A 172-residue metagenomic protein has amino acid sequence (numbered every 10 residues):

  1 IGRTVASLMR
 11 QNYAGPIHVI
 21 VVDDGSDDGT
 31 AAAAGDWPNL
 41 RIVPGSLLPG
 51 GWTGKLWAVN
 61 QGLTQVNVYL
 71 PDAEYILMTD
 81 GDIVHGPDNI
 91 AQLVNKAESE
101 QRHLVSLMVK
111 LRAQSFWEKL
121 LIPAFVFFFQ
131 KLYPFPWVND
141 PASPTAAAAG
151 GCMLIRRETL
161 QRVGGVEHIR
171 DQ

Functional and structural regions predicted by a protein language model:
I1-R10: Short, well-formed alpha-helical segments that are part of the catalytic scaffolds of diverse glycosyltransferases
S7, A14, D23-A32, S46-L48: A conserved acidic beta->alpha catalytic loop
H18: Cell-envelope/extracellular polymer assembly enzymes that use nucleotide-activated donors
G25, D82-H85, L111-R112, L154: A short, conserved beta-strand element in the Rossmann-like catalytic core that flanks the donor/metal-binding loop
G29, T79-K96: Acidic donor-binding/catalytic loop of UDP-sugar-dependent glycosyltransferases, especially processive GT2
P44-Y69, E74, L93-V163: Long helical/loop segments within the catalytic core of UDP-sugar-dependent glycosyltransferases, especially the large
A146, G165-Q172: Donor nucleotide-sugar recognition loop
